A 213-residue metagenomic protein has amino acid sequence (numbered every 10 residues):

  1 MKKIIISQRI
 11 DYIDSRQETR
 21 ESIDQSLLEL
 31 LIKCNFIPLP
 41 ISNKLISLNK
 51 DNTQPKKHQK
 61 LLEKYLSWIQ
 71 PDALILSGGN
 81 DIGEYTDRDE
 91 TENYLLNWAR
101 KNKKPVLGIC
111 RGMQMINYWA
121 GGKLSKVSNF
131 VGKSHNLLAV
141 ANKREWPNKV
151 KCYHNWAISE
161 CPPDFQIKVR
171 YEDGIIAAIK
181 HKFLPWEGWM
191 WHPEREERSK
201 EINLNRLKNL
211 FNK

Functional and structural regions predicted by a protein language model:
M1-R111, Y118-S125, F130-N136, N142-K143 (+4 more regions): N-terminal beta1-alpha1 cap of cysteine-dependent amidohydrolase-like domains
N148-K149: Short amphipathic
E187-W191: Active-site-proximal beta-strand elements of phosphoester/diester hydrolases
